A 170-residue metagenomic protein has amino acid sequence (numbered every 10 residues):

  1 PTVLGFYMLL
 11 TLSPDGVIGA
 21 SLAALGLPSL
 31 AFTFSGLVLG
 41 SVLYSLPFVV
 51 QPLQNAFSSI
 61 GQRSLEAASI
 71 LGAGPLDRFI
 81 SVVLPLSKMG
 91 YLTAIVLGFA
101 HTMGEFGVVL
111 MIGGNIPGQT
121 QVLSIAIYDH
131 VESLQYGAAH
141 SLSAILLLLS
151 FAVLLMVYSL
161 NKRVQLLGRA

Functional and structural regions predicted by a protein language model:
P1-S58, V82-G107, H130, A139-N161: Membrane-water interface segments at the C-terminal ends of transmembrane alpha-helices in multi-pass inner-membrane
L9-P14, V108-L134: Glycine-rich helix-loop "coupling/hinge" segments at transmembrane-helix boundaries in multipass transporters
I60-S64: Short glycine/proline-centered loop/turn elements that form peptide/ligand docking sites
A67-S69, A139: Short hydrophobic faces within alpha-helices
L71-A73, P85: Glycine/proline-centered hinge or cleavage motifs at structural transition points of membrane proteins
N161-A170: Short cytosolic juxtamembrane segments of multi-pass membrane proteins
